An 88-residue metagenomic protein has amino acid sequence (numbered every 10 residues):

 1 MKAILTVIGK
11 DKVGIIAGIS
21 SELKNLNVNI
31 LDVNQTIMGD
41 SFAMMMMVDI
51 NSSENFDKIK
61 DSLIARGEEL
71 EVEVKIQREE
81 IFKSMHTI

Functional and structural regions predicted by a protein language model:
M1-I88: A conserved regulatory-domain signal marking ACT and ACT-like small-molecule sensing domains and adjacent regulatory
